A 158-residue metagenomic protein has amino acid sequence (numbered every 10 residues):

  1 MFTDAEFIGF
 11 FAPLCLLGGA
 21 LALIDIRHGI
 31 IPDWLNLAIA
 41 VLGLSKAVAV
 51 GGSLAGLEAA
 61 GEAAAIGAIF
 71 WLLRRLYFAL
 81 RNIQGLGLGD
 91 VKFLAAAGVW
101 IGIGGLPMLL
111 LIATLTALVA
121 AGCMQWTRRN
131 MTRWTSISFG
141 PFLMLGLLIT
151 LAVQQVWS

Functional and structural regions predicted by a protein language model:
M1-S158: A membrane-topology feature that recognizes alpha-helical transmembrane segments and their immediate juxtamembrane
